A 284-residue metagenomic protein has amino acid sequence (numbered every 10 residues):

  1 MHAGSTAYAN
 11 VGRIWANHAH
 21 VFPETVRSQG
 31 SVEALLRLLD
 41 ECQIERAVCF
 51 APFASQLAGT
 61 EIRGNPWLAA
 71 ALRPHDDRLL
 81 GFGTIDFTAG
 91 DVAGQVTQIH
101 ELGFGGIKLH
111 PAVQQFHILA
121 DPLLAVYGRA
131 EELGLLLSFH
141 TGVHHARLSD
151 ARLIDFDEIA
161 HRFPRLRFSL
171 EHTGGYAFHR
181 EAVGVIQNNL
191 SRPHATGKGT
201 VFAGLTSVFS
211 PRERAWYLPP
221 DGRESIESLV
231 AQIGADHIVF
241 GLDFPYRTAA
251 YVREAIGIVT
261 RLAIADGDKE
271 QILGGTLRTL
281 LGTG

Functional and structural regions predicted by a protein language model:
M1-N17, Q29-R46, T97-Q98, L102 (+3 more regions): Mid-to-C-terminal alpha-helical segments outside catalytic/metal-binding sites
R13, H18-F22, H140, H172: Histidine-centered divalent metal-coordination motifs
H18, L39, A47, L68 (+8 more regions): Divalent metal-coordination and catalytic microenvironments
F22-T25, A54-L57, F87-D91, Q114 (+4 more regions): Active-site environment of divalent metal-dependent phosphoester hydrolases
A34-L38, G64-L72, Q95-I99, P122-V126 (+4 more regions): A general structural detector for well-ordered alpha-helical segments in enzyme core domains, enriched
E45-R46, A54, G59-A151, T200: Active-site gating/metal-coordination segments in enzymes
F50, H110, G241: Conserved residues at the C-terminal ends of beta-strands
G105-G106, L119-V239: Catalytic pocket-lining loop regions of alpha/beta-barrel enzymes, especially the amidohydrolase/enolase/GH5 lineages
